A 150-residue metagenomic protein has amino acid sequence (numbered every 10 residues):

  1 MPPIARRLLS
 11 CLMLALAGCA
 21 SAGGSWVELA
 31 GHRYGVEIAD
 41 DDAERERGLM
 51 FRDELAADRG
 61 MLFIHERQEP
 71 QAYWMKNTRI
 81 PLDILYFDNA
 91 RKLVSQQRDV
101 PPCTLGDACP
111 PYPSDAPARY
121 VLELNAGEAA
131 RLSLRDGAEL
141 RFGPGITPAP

Functional and structural regions predicted by a protein language model:
M1-L9: Bacterial N-terminal signal peptides that target proteins for export
L12-M13: Residue-level signal for mature regions of secreted extracellular proteins and peptides
L16-G18: C-terminal motif of bacterial Sec signal peptides marking the signal peptidase cleavage site
A20-P150: Compact, glycine-rich, soluble single-domain proteins
